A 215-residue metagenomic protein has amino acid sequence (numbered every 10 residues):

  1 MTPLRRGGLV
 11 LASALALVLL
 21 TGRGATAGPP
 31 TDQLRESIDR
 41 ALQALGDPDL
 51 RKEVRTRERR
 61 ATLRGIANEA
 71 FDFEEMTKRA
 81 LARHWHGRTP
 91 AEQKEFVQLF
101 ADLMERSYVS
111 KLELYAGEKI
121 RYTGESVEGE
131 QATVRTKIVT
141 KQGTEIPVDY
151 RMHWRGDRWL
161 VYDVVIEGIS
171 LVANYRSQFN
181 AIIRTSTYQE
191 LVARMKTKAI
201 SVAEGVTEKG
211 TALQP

Functional and structural regions predicted by a protein language model:
M1-A12: Bacterial N-terminal signal peptides that target proteins for export
V10-L20: Bacterial N-terminal signal peptides
G24-A27: Boundary at the C-terminal end of the N-terminal hydrophobic targeting segment
P29-M104: Early exported N-terminus immediately downstream of N-terminal targeting peptides
D47-V54, E58, G87-A91, L114-G117 (+5 more regions): Surface-exposed, polar/charged faces of alpha-helical domains in mature secreted/periplasmic/lumenal proteins
E105-I146, K198-P215: Surface-exposed, charged secondary-structure patches
E145-A173: Short beta-strand edge/turn micro-motifs at domain boundaries
I166-P215: Low-complexity, intrinsically disordered terminal/linker segments enriched in charged and Gly/Pro repeats
